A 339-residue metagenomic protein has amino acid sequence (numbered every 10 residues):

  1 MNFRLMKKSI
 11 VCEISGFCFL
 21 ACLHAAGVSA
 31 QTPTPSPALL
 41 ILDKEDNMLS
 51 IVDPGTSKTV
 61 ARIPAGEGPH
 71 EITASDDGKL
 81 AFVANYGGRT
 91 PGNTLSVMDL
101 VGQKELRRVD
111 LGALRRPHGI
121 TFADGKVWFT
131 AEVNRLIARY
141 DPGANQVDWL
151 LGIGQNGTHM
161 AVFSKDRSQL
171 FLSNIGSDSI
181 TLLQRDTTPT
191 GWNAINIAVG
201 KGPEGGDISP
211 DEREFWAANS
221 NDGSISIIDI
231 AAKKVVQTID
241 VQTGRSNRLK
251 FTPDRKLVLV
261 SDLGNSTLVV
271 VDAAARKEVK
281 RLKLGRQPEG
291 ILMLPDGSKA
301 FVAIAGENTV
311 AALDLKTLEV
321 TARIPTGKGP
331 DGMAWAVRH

Functional and structural regions predicted by a protein language model:
N2-F17: Bacterial N-terminal signal peptides that target proteins for export
I14-C18, H24-H339: Predominantly soluble domains enriched in secretory-pathway, periplasmic, or organellar proteins
